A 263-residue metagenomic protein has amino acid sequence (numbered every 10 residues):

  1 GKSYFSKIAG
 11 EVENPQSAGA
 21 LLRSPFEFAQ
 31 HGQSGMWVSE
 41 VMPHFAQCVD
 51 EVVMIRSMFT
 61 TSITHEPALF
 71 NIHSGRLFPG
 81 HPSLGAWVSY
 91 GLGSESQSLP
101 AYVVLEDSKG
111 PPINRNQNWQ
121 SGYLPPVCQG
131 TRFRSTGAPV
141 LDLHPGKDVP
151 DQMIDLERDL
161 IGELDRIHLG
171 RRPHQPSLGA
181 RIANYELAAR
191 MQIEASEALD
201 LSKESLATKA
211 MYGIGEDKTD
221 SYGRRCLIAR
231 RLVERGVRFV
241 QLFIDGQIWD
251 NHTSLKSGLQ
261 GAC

Functional and structural regions predicted by a protein language model:
G1-C263: Ligand-binding pockets and gating/stacking loops
